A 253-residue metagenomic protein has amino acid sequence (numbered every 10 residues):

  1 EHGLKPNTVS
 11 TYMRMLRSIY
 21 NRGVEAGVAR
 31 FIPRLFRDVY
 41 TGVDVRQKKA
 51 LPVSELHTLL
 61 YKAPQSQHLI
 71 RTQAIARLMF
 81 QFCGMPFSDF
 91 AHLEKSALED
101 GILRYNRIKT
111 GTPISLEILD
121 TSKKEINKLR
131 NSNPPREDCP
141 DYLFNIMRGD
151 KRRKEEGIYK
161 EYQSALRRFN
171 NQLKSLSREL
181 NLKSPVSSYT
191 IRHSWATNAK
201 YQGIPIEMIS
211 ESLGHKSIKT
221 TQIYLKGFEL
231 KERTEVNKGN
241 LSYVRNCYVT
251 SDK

Functional and structural regions predicted by a protein language model:
H2-L35, M85: N-terminal DNA-binding recognition helix of tyrosine site-specific recombinases/integrases
P33-F87, A91: Basic, Lys/Arg- and aromatic-enriched nucleic-acid-binding interface segment
A50, R107-G111, G149-D150, L213-K238: Catalytic-site neighborhood detector that most strongly recognizes the C-terminal catalytic loop/helix of tyrosine
L56, L119-K183: Active-site/catalytic core of tyrosine-dependent DNA strand-transfer enzymes
Q65, E161, N170-E211: Short, basic (Lys/Arg/His-rich) helix/loop patches that form interaction surfaces in the mid-to-C-terminal regions
H92-N131: Conserved tyrosine-mediated DNA breakage-rejoining catalytic core shared by Y-recombinases
S96-I102, K183-S184, I204-I223, Y248-K253: Short, polar N-cap/turn motifs at the start of nucleic acid-interacting alpha helices
E117-D120, K128-L129, K226-K253: DNA/chromatin major-groove-contacting recognition/catalytic segments
